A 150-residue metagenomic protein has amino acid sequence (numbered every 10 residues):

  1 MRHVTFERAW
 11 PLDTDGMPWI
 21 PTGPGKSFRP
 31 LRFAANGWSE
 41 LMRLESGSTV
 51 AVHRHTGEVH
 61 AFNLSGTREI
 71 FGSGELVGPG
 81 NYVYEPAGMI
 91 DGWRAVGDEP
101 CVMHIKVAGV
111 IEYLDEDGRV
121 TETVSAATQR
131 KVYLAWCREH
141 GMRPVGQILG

Functional and structural regions predicted by a protein language model:
M1-N36, R119-G150: A short, N-terminal "cap"/entry segment at the start of jelly-roll beta-barrel domains of the cupin/DSBH fold
T22-G25, R32-R54, P86-I90: Conserved short histidine dyad/triad with adjacent acidic residue
A34-A35, E69-G92: Short acidic-glycine-tyrosine-enriched beta hairpin
L41, A61, V83-Y84, D98-D115: A short hydrophobic beta-strand segment most commonly corresponding to one strand of the jelly-roll/cupin
S46-G47, H55-G72, G78: Glycine- and acidic-residue-biased ligand/ion/polar-headgroup-sensing regions
M89, G97-D98: N-terminal regulatory/effector-sensing and dimerization cores that precede helix-turn-helix DNA-binding domains
D91, V107, G146-G150: A hydrophobic alpha-helix/topogenic segment detector that preferentially activates on transmembrane helices
